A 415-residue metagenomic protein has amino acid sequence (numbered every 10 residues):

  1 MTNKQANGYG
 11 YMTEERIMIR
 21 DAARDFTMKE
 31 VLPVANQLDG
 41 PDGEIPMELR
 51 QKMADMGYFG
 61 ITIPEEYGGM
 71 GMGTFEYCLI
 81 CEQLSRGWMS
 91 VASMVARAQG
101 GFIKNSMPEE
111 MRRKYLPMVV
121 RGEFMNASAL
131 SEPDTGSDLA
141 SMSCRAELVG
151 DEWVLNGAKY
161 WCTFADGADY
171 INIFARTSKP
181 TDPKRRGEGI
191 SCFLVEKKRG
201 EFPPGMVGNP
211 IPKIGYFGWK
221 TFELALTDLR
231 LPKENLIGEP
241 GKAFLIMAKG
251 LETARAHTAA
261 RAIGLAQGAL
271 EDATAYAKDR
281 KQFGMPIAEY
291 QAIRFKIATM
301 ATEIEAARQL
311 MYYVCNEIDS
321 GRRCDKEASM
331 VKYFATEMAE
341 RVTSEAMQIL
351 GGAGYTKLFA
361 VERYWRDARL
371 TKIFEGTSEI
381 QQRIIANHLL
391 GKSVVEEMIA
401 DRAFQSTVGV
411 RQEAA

Functional and structural regions predicted by a protein language model:
M1-G87, V91-A92, E110-M111, M118 (+6 more regions): Alpha-helical interface subdomain recognition
A92-R112, G136-L139: N-terminal glycine-rich flavin-associated loop
V119, D134-S137, W161-F164, P183-K184 (+1 more regions): Short Gly/Pro-enriched turn/cap motifs at secondary-structure boundaries
G122-L130: A short, Trp-centered hydrophobic/proline-enriched beta-strand micro-motif
L130-E132, K159, A175-T177, L194-K197 (+3 more regions): Short, structured patches in soluble enzyme cores that scaffold and shape functional sites
S143-R145, W161: Short, surface-exposed charged micro-motifs
E152, N156-M206: A short core secondary-structure module
E201-L229: Flexible, small-/acidic-enriched active-site or ligand-binding loops
